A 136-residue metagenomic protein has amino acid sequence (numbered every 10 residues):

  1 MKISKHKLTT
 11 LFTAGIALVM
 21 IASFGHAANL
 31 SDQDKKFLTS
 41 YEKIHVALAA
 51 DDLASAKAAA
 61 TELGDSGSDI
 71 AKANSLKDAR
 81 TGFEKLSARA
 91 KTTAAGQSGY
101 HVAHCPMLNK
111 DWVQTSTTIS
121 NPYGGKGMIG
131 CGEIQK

Functional and structural regions predicted by a protein language model:
M1-K2, A58: Intrinsic low-complexity, intrinsically disordered segments enriched in polar/basic residues
K2-T13: Bacterial N-terminal signal peptides that target proteins for export
L18-K136: Intrinsically disordered, low-complexity terminal tails/loops enriched in metal-binding residues
